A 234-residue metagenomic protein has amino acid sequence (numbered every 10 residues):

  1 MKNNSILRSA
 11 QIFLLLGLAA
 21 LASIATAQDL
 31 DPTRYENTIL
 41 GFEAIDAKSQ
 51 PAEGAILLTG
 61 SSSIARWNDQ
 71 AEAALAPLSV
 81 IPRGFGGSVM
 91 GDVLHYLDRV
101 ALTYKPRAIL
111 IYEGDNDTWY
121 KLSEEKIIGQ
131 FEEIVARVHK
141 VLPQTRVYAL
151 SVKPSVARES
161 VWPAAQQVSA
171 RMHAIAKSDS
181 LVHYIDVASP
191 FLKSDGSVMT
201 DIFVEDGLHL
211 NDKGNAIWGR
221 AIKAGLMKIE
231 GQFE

Functional and structural regions predicted by a protein language model:
M1-L7: N-terminal secretory signal peptides that target proteins for export/translocation
A10-L21: Bacterial N-terminal signal peptides
L14, V156-E234: Catalytic His-Asp segment of secreted/periplasmic serine-dependent ester chemistry enzymes
L21-A27: Sec/Tat signal peptide C-region and signal peptidase I cleavage site
A27-T103: Serine-esterase "nucleophile elbow" of acetyl-processing enzymes
P82-G86, L110-S123, E132, V152 (+3 more regions): Cell-envelope and extracellular/periplasmic
A101-I111: Proline-aspartate-enriched helix->loop->beta-strand connector
E124-I134, A164-S169: Charged helix-capping and loop-helix junction motifs
